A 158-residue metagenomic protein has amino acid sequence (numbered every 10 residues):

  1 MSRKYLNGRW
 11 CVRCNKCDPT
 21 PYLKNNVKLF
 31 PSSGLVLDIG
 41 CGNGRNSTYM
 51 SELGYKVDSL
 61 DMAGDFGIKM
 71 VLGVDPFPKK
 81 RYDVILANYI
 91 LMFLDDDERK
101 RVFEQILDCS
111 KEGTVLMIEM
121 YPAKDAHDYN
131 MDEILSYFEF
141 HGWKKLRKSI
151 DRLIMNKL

Functional and structural regions predicted by a protein language model:
M1-G34, G42-P78, L94, R101 (+1 more regions): Class I (Rossmann-like) S-adenosyl-L-methionine-dependent methyltransferase catalytic domain, capturing the SAM-binding
I39: Conserved beta-strand/loop positions that form the S-adenosyl-L-methionine
L86: A conserved beta-strand element that flanks and buttresses the S-adenosyl-L-methionine
Y89-I90: Short catalytic micro-motifs in class I SAM-dependent methyltransferases
K100-E112: A short glycine-rich, Lys/Arg-flanked "PGG" loop and its adjoining helix->strand segment in the class I
